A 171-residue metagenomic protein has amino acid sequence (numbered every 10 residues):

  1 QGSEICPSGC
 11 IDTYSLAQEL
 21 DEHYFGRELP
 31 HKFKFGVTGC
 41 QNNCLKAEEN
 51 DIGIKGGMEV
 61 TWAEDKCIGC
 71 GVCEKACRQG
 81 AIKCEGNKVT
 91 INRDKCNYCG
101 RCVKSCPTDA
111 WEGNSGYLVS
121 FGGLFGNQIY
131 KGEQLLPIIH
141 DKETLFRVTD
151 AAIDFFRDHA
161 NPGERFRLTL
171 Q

Functional and structural regions predicted by a protein language model:
Q1-A76, D94-N97: Small-residue-enriched alpha-helical segments and adjacent helix-cap loops that form tight helix-helix packing
Q1-C6, C84-E85, K131-Q134, T169: Active-site-proximal beta-alpha loop/turn segments in soluble metabolic enzymes
H23-R27, D109-G113, A151, F155-P162: Change "in soluble alpha/beta enzymes" to "in soluble alpha/beta proteins
L29-K34, C84-E85, D158-L170: Flexible, glycine/charged-enriched surface loops at secondary-structure junctions
I52-G57, V119-F125: A domain-level signal for the structural core that forms small-molecule/cofactor-binding pockets and catalytic centers
V72-T90, R101-G116: Iron-sulfur cluster-binding cysteine motifs and their immediate structural context in ferredoxin-like electron-transfer
G116, G123-A160: A hydrophobic, small-residue-rich beta->alpha segment in the mid-to-C-terminal subdomain of diverse proteins
